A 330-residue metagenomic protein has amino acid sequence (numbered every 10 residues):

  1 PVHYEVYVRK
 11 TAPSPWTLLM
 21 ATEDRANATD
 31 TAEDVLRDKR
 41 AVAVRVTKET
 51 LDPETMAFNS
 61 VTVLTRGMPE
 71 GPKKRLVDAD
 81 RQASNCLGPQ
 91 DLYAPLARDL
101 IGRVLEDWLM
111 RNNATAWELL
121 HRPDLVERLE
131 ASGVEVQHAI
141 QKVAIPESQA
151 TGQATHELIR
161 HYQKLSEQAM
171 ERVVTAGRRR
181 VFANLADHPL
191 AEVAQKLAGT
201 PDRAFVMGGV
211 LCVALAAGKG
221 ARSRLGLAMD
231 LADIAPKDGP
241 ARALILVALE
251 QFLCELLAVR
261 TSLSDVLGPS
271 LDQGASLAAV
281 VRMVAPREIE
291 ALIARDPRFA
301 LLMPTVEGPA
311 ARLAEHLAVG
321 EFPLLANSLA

Functional and structural regions predicted by a protein language model:
P1-T17, E70: Short aromatic-glycine-(Arg/Gly/Cys) micro-motifs in beta-strand/loop hairpins
Y7, W16, K73-D80, L257-A258: A broad "ordered helical/assembly scaffold" signature
K10, S14-T17, A83, L87 (+1 more regions): Generic, low-specificity signal for short hydrophobic/alpha-helical stretches with a mild N-terminal bias, encompassing
P13, T22-T47: A short, charged, amphipathic alpha-helix used as a generic interaction element across diverse proteins
P13-M20, P53-N59: Surface-exposed loop/edge segments in extracytoplasmic proteins
M20-T22, V63-L64: Generic detection of short hydrophobic beta-strand segments and adjacent strand-loop junctions
R37-A116: Short, mixed-charge low-complexity intrinsically disordered segments
Y93, A97-A330: Non-catalytic all-alpha helical scaffold/repeat segments
